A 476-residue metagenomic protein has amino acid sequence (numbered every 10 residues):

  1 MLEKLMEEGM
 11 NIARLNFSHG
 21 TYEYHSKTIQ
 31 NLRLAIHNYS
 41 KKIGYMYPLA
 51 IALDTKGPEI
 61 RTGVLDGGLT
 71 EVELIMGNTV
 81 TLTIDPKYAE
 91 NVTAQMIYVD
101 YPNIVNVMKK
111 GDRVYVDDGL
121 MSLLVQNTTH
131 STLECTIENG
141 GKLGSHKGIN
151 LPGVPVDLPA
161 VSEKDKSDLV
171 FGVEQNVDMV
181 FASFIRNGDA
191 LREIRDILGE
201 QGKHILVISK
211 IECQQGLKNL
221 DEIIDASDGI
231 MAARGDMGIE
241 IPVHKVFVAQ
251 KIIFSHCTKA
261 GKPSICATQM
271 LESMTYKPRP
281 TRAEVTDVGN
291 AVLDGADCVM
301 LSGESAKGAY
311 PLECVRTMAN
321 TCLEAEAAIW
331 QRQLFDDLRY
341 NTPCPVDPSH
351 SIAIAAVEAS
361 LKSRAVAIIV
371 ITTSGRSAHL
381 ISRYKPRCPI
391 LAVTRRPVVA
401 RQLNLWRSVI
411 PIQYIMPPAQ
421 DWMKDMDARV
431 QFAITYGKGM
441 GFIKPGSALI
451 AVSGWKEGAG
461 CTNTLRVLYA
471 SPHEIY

Functional and structural regions predicted by a protein language model:
M1-Y476: Non-catalytic helical/linker scaffolds that mediate oligomerization, partner binding, and domain coupling around large
